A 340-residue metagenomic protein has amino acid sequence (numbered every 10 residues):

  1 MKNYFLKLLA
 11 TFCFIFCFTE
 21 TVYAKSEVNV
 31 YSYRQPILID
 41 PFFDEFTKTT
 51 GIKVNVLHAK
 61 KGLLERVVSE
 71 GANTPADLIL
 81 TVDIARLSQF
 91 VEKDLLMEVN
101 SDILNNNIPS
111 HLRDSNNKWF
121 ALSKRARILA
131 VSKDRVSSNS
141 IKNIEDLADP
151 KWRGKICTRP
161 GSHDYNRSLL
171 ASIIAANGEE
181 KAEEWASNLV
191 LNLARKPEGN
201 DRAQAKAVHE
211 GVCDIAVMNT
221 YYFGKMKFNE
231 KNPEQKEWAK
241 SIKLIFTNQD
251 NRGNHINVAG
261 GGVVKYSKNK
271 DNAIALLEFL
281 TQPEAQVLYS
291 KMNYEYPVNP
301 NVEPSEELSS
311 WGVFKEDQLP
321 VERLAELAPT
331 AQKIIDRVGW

Functional and structural regions predicted by a protein language model:
A24-Q89, W340: Early extracytoplasmic/lumenal segment of secretory-pathway proteins
Y31-R34, S115, V131-K133, N139 (+3 more regions): Short beta-strand->loop
T74-I79, M97-L129, E145, K155-T158: A structural signal for short loop-to-beta-strand junctions that line the ligand-binding cleft of periplasmic/secreted
N106-P109, R125, A186-V190, R195-G199 (+1 more regions): Periplasmic-binding protein-like
I128-R135, I256-N269, L288-K291: A bilobed periplasmic-binding-protein/Venus flytrap-type ligand-binding module shared by bacterial periplasmic
D134-K142, A175-E183, S267-A273: Short helix-loop capping/hinge motifs at secondary-structure junctions, enriched in acidic/polar residues
S172, N177-I245: Ligand-binding pocket segment of bilobal, Venus flytrap-like solute-binding proteins
F279-W340: Extracellular/periplasmic juxtamembrane helices and adjacent flexible linkers that interface with membrane partners
